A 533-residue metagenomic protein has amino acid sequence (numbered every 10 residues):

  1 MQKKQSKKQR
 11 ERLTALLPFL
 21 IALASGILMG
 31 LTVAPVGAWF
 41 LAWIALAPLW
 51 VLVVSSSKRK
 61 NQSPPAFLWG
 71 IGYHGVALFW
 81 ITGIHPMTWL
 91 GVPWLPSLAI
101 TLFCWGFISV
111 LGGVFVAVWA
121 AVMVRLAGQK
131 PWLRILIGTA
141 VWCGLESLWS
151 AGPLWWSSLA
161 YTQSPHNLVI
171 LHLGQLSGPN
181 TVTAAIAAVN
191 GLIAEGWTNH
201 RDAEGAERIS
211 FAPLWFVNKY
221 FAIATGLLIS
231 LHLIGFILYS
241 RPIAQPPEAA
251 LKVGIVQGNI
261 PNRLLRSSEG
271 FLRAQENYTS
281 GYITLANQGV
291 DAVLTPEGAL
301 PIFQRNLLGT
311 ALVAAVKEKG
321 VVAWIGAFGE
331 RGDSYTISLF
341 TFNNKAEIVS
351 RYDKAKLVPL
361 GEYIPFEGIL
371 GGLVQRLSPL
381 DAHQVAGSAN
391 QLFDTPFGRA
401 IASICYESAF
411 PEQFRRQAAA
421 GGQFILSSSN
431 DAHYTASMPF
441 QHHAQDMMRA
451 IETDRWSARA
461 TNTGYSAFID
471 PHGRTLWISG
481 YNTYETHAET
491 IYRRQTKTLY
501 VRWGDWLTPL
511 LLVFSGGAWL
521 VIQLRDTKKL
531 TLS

Functional and structural regions predicted by a protein language model:
Q2-H200, W215-Y239, T435-A436, D446-R449 (+4 more regions): Membrane-embedded alpha-helical bundles of multi-pass enzymes that act on lipidic or dolichyl-linked glycan substrates
R201-E207: Arg/Gly-rich low-complexity intrinsically disordered repeat tracts
L238-W503, L507: Soluble catalytic domains of enzymes that build or remodel membrane lipids, polysaccharides, and related
